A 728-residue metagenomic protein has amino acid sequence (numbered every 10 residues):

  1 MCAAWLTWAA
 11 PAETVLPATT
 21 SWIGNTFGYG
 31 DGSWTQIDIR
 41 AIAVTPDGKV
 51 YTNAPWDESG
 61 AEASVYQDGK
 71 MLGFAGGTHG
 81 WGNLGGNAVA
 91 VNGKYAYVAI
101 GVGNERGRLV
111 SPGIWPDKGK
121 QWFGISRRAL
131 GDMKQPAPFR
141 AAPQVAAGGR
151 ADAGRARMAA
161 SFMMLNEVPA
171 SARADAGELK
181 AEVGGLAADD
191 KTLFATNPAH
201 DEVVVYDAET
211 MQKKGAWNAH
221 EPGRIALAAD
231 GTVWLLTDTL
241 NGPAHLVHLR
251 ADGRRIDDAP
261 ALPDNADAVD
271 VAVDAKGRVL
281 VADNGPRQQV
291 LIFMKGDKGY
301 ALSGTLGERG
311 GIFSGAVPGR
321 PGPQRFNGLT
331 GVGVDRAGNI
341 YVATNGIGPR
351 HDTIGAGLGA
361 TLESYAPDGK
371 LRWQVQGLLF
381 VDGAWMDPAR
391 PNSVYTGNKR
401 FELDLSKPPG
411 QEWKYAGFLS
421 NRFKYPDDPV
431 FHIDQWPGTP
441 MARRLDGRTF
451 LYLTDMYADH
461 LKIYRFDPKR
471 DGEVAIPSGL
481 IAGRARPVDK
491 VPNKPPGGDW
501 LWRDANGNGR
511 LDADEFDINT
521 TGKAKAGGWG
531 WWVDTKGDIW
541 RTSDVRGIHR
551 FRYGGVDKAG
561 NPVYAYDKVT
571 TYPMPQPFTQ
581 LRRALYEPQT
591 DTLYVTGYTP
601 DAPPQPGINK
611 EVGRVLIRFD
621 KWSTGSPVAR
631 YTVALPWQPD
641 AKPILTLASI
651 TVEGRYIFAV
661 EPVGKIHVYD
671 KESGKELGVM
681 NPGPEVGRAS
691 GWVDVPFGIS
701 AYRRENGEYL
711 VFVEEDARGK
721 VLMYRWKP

Functional and structural regions predicted by a protein language model:
T20-G32, G73-G82, G131-L179, I256-P263 (+7 more regions): Surface-exposed loop and turn segments in beta-propeller and other repeat-based domains that flank or scaffold
F27-G60, A181-E182, R582: Beta-strand-rich domains and repeat architectures in extracellular enzymes and scaffolds, especially beta-propellers
D38-A41, G82-A90, G148, A181-L186 (+10 more regions): Repeated scaffold domains used in trafficking and secretory/extracellular systems, primarily beta-propellers
V44-D47, V91-G93, A188-D190, L227-D230 (+8 more regions): Residue-level detector of Asp-centered blade-edge/turn motifs that repeat once per structural unit in beta-propeller
K49-T52, A96-V98, L193-A195, V233-L235 (+8 more regions): Conserved beta-propeller blade signature
P55, G101-F123, T239, N345-G357 (+4 more regions): Short, conserved, GDST-rich strand-edge loop motifs in beta-rich repeat architectures
W56-D57, V102-N104, A199, T239-L240 (+8 more regions): Residue-level signature of beta-propeller blades and closely related beta-rich strand-turn architectures in secreted
V693-P728: Blade-level signature of beta-propeller repeat domains, shared across WD40, Kelch, NHL, RCC1 and BNR/Asp-box propellers
